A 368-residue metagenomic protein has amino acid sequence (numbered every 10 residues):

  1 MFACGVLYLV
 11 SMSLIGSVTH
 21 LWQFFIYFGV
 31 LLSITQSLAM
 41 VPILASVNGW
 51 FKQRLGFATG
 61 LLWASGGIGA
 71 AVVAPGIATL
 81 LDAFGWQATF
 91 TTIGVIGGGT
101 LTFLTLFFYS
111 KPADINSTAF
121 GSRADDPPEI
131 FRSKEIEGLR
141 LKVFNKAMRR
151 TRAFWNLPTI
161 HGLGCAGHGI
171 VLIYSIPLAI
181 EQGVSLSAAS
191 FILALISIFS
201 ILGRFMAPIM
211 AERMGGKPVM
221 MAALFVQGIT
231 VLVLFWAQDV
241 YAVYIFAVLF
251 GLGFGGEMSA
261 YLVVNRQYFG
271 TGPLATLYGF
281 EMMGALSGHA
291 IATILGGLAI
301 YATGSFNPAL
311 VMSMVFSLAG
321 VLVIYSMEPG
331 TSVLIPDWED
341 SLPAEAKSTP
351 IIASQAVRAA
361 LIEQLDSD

Functional and structural regions predicted by a protein language model:
V6-T19, V226-Q238: C-terminal ends and interior cores of transmembrane alpha-helices in multi-pass membrane transporters/permeases
S11, W22-L38, G162, A242-G255: Hydrophobic core of transmembrane alpha-helices in multi-pass small-molecule transporters, especially MFS/SLC-type
S37-F51, G256-F269: Intracellular juxtamembrane helix-capping segments at the cytosolic ends of symmetry-related transmembrane helices
L61, A70, Y268-S305: A late C-terminal transmembrane helix in Major Facilitator Superfamily
S65-D114: Helix-loop-helix hairpin linking two adjacent transmembrane segments in secondary transporters
F90-F107, P308-S326: Symmetry-related core transmembrane helices of the 12-TM Major Facilitator Superfamily/SLC fold
K146-I209, A292: Extracytoplasmic gate region of multi-pass secondary transporters
G167-H168, A188, A194-V264: C-terminal transmembrane helical hairpin of 12-TM major facilitator-type secondary transporters
